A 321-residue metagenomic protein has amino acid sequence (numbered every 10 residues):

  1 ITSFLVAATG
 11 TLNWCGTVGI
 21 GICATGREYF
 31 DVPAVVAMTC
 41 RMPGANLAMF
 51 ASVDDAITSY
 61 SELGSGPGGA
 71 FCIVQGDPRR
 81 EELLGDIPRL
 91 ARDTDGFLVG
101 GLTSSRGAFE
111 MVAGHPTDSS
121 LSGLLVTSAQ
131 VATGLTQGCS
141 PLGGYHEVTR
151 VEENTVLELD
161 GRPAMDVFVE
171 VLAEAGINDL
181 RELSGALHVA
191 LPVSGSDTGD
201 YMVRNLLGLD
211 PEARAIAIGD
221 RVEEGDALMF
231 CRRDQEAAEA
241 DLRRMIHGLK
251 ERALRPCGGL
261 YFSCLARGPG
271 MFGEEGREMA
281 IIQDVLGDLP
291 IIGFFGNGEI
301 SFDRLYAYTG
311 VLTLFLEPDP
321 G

Functional and structural regions predicted by a protein language model:
I1: Metal-dependent catalytic neighborhoods of phosphoester/phosphodiester hydrolases
F4-A7, L12-N13, T17-F272, R277-V285 (+2 more regions): Small-residue-enriched flexible segments
